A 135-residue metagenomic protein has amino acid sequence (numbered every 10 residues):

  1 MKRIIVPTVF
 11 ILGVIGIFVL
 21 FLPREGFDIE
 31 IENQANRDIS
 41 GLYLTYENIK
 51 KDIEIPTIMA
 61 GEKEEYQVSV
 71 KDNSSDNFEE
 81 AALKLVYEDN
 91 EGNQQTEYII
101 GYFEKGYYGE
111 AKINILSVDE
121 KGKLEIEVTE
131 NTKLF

Functional and structural regions predicted by a protein language model:
M1, M59, S69-K71, D119 (+1 more regions): Serine/threonine-rich low-complexity intrinsically disordered regions
R3-E30, V86-F135: Intrinsically disordered, low-complexity segments enriched in small/polar residues
F10, V14, L44-I49: Structured catalytic/translocation cores of nucleotide/phosphate-coupled proteins
L22-R24, R37, F78: Short, surface-exposed loop/turn motifs at beta-strand boundaries within globular domains
I29-D38: Asparagine-centered strand-capping/turn motif at beta-strand->loop junctions
I31, Y43-L44: Short amphipathic alpha-helical segments
R37-G41, Q95: Short acidic/proline- and small/hydrophobic-mixed sequence motifs that coincide with surface turns and coil-to-beta
T45-Q94: Extracytoplasmic/periplasmic/luminal assembly and interaction segments in envelope/secretory/respiratory proteins
